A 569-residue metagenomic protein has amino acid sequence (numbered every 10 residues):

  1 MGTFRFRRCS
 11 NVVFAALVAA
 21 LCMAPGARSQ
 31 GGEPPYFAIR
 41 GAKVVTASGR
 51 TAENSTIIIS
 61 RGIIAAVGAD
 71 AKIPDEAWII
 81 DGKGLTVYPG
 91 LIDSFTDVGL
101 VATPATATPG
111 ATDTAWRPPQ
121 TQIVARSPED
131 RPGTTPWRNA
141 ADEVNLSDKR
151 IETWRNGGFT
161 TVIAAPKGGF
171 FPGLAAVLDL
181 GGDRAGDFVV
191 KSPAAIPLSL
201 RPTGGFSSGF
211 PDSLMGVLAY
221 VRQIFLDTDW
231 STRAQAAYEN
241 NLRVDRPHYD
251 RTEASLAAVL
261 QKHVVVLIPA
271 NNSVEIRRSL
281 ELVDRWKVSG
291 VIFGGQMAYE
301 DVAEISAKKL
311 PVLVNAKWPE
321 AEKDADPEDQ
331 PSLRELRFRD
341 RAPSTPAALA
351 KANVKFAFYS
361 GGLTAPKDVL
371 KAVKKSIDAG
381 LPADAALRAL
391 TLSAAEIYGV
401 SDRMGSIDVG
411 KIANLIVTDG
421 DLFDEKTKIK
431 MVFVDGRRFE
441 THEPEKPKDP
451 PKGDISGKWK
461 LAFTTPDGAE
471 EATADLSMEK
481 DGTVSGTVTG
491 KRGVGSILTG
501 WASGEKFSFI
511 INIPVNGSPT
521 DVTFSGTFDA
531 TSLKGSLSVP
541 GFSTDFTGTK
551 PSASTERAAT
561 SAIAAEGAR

Functional and structural regions predicted by a protein language model:
V12-A24: Bacterial N-terminal signal peptides
G31, Y36, V44-T56, G68-A69 (+4 more regions): Acidic, glycine-enriched loop/beta-strand segments at the rims of small-molecule binding/catalytic pockets
P35, V44, S48-G90, A105-A107: Histidine-rich, glycine-flanked metal-binding segment
S48, N54, A140, A165 (+5 more regions): Active-site core of metal-dependent hydrolases
L85-G157, V162-A165: Metal-associated gating/positioning segment near the N- to mid-region
T103-P104, T112-A125, W137, V265 (+1 more regions): His/Asp/Glu-enriched, well-ordered alpha-helical/loop segment that forms or immediately abuts the divalent-metal
L146-G290, G294-M297, K428-I429, V434 (+1 more regions): Polyanionic/metal-chelating signatures
G453-D529, K534-P551, S561: Central antiparallel beta-sheet cores of small beta-barrel/beta-sandwich binding domains
